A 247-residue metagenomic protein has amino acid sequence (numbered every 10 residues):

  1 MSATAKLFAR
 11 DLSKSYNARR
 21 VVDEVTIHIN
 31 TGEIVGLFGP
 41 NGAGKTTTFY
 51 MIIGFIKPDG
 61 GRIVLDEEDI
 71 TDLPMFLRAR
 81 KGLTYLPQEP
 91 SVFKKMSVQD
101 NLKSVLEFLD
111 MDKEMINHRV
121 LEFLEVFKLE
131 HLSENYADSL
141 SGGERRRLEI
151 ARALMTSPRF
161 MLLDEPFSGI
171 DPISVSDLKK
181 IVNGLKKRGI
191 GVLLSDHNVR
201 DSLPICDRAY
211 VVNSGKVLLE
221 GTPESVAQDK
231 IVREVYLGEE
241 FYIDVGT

Functional and structural regions predicted by a protein language model:
F38-P40: The feature captures the beta-strand-to-loop junction immediately N-terminal to the Walker
D69-T84, E89, K94, K113-N117 (+1 more regions): ABC ATPase NBD coupling module
E114-L132, K180-N183: Conserved ABC ATPase "signature" region
Y136-L140, E144: Conserved ABC ATPase signature
S157: Conserved catalytic motifs of ABC-family nucleotide-binding domains
M161-E165: Catalytic Walker B motif of ABC-type/P-loop ATPase nucleotide-binding domains
